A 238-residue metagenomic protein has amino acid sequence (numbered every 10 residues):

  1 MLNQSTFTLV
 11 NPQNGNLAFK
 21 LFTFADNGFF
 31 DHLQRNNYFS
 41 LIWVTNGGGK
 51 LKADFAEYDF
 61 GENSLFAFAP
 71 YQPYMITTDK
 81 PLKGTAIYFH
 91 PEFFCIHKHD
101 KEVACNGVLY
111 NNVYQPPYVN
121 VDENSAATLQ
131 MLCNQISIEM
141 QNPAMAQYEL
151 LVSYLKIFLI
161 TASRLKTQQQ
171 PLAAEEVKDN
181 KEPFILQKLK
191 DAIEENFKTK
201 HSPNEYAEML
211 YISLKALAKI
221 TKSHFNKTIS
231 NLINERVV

Functional and structural regions predicted by a protein language model:
M1-G61: Generic protein-terminus/edge-of-domain signal
L2-N16, D79-I138, Q168: A hydrophobic/aromatic-rich effector-binding and dimerization subdomain of bacterial HTH-type transcriptional regulators
S40-W43, T128-L132, Y154, F158-T161: Amphipathic, well-ordered alpha-helical segments in soluble domains
K50-K52, F68, P73-D79: Short beta-strand His + acidic residue motifs that chelate non-heme Fe in jelly-roll/DSBH and cupin folds
F60-P73, Y88-P91: Conserved metal-binding segment of the jelly-roll/cupin
N63, L217-T221: Short hydrophobic/aromatic patch on the recognition helix
P143-L150, A162-D191, E195-E205, M209-L210 (+2 more regions): Short, Lys/Arg-enriched, Trp-marked, Pro/Gly-tolerant hinge/linker segments that flank
